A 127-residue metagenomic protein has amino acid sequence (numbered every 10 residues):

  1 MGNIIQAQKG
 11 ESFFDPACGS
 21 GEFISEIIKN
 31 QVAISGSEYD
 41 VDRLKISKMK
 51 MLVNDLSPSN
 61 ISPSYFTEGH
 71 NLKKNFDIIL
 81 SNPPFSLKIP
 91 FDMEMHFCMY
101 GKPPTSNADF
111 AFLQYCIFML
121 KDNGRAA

Functional and structural regions predicted by a protein language model:
M1-S81, S86-K88, E94-M99, S106 (+1 more regions): Conserved S-adenosyl-L-methionine
K88-I89, G124: Short acidic/glycine-rich loop or secondary-structure boundary segments that cap or lie
F97-Y100, R125-A127: Short, flexible active-site loops
T105-A127: Conserved Class I SAM-dependent methyltransferase catalytic core
